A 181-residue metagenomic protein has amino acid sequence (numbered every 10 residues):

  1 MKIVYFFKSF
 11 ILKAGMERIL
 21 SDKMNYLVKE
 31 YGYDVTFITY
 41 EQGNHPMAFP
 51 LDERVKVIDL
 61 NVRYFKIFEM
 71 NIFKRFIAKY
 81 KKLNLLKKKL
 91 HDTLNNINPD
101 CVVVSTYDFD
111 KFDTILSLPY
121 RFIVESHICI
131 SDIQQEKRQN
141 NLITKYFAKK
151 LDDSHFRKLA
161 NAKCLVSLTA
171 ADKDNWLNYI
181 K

Functional and structural regions predicted by a protein language model:
M1-V4: Extreme N-terminal starter segment of soluble prokaryotic enzymes
F6-K13, Y26, E30-I77, D172-L177: N-terminal strand-loop element at the rim of the active site of nucleotide-sugar-dependent glycosyltransferases
M16, Y40, V104-Y107, S167-T169: Replace "coordinates the UDP/GDP/TDP-sugar" with "coordinates nucleotide-activated sugar donors
F65-R75, V124-K150: Acceptor-binding helix/loop patch of EC 2.4 sugar-transfer enzymes, predominantly nucleotide-sugar-dependent
K79, L90-F109, Y120-I123: Short N-terminal targeting/anchoring amphipathic segment
K88-D92, I130, K145-L165: Membrane-proximal helix-turn-helix segments that form the acceptor-binding/catalytic region of lipid-linked
C101-V103, L116-E136, V166: Active-site proximal beta-strand in glycosyltransferases
F112-T114, D152-K181: A short, active-site helix/loop in glycosyltransferases that binds the activated sugar's phosphate group
